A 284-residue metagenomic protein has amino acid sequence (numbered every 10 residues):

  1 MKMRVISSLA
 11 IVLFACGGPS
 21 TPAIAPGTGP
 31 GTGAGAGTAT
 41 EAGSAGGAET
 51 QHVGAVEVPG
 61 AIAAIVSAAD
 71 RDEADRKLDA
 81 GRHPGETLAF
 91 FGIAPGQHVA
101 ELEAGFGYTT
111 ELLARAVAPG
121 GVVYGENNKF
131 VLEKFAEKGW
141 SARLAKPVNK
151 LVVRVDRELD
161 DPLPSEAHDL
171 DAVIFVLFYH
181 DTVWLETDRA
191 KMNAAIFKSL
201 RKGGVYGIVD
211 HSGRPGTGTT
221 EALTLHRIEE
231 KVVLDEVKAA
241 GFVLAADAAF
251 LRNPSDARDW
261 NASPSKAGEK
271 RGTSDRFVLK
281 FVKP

Functional and structural regions predicted by a protein language model:
C16-S20: Bacterial signal peptide processing site
G60-F90, A94: Class I SAM-dependent methyltransferase Rossmann-like catalytic core, especially the SAM/SAH-binding loop
A94-G105: Conserved class I S-adenosyl-L-methionine
Q97, N149, P162-V173: A short acidic, Gly/Pro-enriched loop at the edge of an enzyme's catalytic core that lines a small-molecule cofactor
A114-A118, D188-K202: A short glycine-rich, Lys/Arg-flanked "PGG" loop and its adjoining helix->strand segment in the class I
V123, G203-S212: Conserved beta-strand signature within the Rossmann-like core of class I S-adenosyl-L-methionine
D160, L170-A190: A short SAM/SAH-binding and catalytic strip from SAM-dependent methyltransferases
S255-P284: Core SAM-dependent methyltransferase catalytic element
